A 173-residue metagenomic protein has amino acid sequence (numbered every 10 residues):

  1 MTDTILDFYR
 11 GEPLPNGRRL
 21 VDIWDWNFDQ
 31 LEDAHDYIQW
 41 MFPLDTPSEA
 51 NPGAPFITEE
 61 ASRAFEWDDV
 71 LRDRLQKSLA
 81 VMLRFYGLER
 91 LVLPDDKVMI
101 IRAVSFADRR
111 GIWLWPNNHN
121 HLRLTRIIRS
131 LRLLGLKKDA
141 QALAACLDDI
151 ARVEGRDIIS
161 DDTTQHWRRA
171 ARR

Functional and structural regions predicted by a protein language model:
M1-V104: N-terminal leader regions that mediate targeting or early regulatory function
L93-R173: Alpha-helical bundle/repeat cores within regulatory domains of eukaryotic proteins
